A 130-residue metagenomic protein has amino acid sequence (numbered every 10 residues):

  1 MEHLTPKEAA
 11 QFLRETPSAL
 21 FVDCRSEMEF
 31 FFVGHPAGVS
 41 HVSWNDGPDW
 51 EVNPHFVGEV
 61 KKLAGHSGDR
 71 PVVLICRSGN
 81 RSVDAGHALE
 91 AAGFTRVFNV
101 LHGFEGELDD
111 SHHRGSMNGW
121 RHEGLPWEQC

Functional and structural regions predicted by a protein language model:
M1-L20, E27-P71, S82-C130: Rhodanese-like catalytic fold shared by cysteine-dependent sulfurtransferases and DSP/PTP-type phosphatases
I75: Short, surface-exposed ligand- or partner-binding patches at beta-edge/loop junctions that are enriched in aromatics
